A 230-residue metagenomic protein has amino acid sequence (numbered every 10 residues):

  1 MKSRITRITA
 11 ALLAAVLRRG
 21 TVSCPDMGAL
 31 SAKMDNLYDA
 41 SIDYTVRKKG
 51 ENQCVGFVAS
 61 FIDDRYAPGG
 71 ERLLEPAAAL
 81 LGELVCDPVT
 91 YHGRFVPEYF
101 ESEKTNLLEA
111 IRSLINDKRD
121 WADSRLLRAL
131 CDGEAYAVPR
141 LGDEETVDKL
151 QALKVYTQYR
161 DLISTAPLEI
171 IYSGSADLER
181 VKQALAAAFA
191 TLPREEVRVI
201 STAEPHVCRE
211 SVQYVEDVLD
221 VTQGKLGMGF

Functional and structural regions predicted by a protein language model:
M1-S3, I8-A10, M27-E83, N106 (+3 more regions): M16 family metallopeptidases and their MPP-like homologs
M1-T9, A14, P167, A186 (+1 more regions): His/Glu-based metal-binding/catalytic segments typifying zinc-dependent metallopeptidases
R18-S23: Catalytic Zn2+-binding segment of zinc metalloproteases
A29-A32, D87-I111, V197-V207: Acidic/histidine-enriched alpha-helical segments
Y38-D43, T146-Q158, V212: Short amphipathic beta-strand starts and helix->beta connectors
K49, C131, K154-V155, A188-T191: Structured catalytic cores of enzymes that bind and process phosphorylated ligands/cofactors
A79-Y91, A187-E196: A common structural junction motif
A152-A188: Non-catalytic, conformational "gating/processing" segments within enzyme and secreted inhibitor domains
